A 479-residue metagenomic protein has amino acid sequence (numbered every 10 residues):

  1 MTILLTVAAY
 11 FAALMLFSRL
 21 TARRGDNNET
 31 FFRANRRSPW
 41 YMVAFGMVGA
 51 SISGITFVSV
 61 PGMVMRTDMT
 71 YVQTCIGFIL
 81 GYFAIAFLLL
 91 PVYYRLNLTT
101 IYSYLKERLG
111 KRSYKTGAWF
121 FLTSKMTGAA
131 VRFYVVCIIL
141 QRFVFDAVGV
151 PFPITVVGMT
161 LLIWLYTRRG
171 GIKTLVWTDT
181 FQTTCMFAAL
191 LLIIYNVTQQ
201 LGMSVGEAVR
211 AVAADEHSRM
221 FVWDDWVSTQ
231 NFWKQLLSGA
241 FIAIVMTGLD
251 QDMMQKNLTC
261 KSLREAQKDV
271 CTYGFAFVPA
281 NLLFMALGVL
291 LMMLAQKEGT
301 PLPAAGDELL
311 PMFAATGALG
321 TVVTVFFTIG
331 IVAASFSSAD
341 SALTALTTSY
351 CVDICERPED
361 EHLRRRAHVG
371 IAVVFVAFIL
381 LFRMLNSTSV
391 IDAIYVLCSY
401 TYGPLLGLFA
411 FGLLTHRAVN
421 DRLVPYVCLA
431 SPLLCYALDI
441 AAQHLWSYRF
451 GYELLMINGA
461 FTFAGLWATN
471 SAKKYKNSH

Functional and structural regions predicted by a protein language model:
M1-F57, T167-G170, T183, A189 (+1 more regions): Membrane-interface "cap" regions at the ends of multi-pass membrane proteins
V7-F17, Y82-A86, F121, I138 (+9 more regions): Hydrophobic core segments of alpha-helical transmembrane domains in multi-pass membrane transport and ion-translocation
L14-N28, L88-Y102, L162-L165, R169-I172 (+4 more regions): Juxtamembrane interface elements at the cytosolic ends of transmembrane helices in multi-pass membrane proteins
F17-R24, M126-F133, C137-I154, R168 (+4 more regions): Hydrophobic alpha-helical segments and their helix-loop junctions in multi-pass secondary transporters
N27-A44, F152, V396-A468, Y475 (+1 more regions): C-terminal membrane-solvent junction of multi-pass transporters and transport-like membrane proteins
S38-M47, R108-G117, Q182-Y195, L405 (+1 more regions): Small-residue-rich segments of transmembrane alpha-helices in multi-pass membrane proteins, especially helix faces
G62, R66-R169, N257-V396: Helix-loop-helix junctions that connect adjacent transmembrane helices in secondary transporters/permeases, recognized
